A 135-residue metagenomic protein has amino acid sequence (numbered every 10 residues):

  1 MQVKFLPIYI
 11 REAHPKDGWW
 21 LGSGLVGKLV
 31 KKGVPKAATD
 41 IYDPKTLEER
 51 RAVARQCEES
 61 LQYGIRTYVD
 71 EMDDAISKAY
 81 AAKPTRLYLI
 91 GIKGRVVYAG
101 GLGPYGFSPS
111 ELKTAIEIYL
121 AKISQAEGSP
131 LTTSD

Functional and structural regions predicted by a protein language model:
M1-P130, D135: Chalcogenol-based redox active-site neighborhoods
